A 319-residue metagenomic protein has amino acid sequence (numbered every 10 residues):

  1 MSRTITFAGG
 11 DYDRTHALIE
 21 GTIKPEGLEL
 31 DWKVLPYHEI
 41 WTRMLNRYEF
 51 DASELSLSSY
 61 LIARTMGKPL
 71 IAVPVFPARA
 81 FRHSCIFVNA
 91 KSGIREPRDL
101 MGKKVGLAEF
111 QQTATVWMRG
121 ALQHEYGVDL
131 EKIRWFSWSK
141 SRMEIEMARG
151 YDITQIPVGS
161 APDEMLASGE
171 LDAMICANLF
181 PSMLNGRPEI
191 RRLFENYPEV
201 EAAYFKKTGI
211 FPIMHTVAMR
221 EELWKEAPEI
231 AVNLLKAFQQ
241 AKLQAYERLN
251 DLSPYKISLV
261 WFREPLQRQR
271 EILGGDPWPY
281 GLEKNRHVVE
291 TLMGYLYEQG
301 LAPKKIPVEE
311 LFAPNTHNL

Functional and structural regions predicted by a protein language model:
M1-I5, I94-K104, I272-G275, E298: Immediate post-signal peptide segment of exported/extracytoplasmic ligand-binding proteins
I5-A8, G106, M174: Short, well-ordered beta-strand segments
G10-E131, W135-E144: Short, glycine-/small- and polar/acidic-enriched structural segments that line small-molecule recognition paths
W32-R43, R95, I133-A167, P307-N318: Short helix-initiation/N-cap motifs at beta->coil->alpha
Y151-N250: Pocket-lining segment of extracytoplasmic ligand-binding domains
A218, L223-E298: Secondary-structure end/capping motifs
E290-L319: Short hairpin/turn module used for nucleic-acid contact or packing/dimerization
